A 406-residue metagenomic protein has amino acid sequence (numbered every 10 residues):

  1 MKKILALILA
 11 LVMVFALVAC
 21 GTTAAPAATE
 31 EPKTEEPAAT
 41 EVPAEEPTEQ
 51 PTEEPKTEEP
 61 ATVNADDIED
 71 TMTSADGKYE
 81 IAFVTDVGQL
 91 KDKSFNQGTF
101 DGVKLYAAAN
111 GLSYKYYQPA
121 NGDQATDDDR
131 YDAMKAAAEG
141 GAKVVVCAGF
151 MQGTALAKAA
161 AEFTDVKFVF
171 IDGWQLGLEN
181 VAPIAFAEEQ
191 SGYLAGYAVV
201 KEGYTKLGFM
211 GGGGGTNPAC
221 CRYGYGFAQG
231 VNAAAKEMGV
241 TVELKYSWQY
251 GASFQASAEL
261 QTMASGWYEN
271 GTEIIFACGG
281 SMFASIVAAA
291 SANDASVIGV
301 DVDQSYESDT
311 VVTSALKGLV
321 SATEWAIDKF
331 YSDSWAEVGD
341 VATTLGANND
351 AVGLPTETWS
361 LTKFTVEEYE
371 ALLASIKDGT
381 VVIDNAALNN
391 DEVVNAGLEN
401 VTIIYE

Functional and structural regions predicted by a protein language model:
M1-L11: Positively charged n-region of N-terminal signal peptides that target proteins for export
A16-A19: C-terminal motif of bacterial Sec signal peptides marking the signal peptidase cleavage site
T22, A28-E35, A39-E406: A residue-level marker of the well-folded mature domains of exported/periplasmic proteins
